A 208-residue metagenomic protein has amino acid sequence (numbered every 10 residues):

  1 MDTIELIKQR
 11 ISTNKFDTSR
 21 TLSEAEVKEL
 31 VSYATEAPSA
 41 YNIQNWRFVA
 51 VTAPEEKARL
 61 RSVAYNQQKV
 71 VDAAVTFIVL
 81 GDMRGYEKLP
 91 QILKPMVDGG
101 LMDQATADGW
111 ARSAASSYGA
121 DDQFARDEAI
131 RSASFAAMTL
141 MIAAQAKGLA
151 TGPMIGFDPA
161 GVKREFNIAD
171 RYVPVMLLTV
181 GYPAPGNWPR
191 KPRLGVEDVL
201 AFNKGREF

Functional and structural regions predicted by a protein language model:
M1-F208: Acidic, surface-exposed loops and disordered segments
